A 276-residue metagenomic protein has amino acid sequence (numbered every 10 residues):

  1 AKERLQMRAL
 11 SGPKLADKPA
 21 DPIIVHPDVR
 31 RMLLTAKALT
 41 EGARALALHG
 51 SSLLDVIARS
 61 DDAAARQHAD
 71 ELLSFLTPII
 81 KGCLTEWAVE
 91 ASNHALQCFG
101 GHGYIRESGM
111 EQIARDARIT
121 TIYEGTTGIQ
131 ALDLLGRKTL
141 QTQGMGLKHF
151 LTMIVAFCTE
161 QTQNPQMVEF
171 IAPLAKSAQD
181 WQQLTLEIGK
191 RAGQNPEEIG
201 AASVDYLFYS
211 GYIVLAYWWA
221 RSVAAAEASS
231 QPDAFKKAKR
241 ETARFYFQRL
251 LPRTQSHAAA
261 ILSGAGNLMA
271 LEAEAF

Functional and structural regions predicted by a protein language model:
A1-P19, L39-D61, L84-H102, K138-P165 (+2 more regions): Long, well-ordered alpha-helical segments
A16-V25, D62-A69, E187-I199: Short, charged/polar, low-complexity loop and linker segments that flank or interrupt alpha-helical bundles
K18-A20, D28-L34, A64-I80, Q112-T121 (+3 more regions): Short beta-alpha connecting loops at secondary-structure transitions that line or flank enzyme active sites
R31, T35-A38, I79-G82, K176 (+2 more regions): DHp/HisKA dimerization-phosphoacceptor four-helix bundle of two-component histidine kinases and homologous
E41-R44, C83, T126, Q130 (+1 more regions): Residue-level signal for the membrane-embedded core of alpha-helical transmembrane segments, especially mid-helix
H49, E71-H149, F245-A270, E274: Alpha-helix capping/hinge segments and adjacent helical runs
Q141, F157-F276: C-terminal amphipathic alpha-helical interaction region
